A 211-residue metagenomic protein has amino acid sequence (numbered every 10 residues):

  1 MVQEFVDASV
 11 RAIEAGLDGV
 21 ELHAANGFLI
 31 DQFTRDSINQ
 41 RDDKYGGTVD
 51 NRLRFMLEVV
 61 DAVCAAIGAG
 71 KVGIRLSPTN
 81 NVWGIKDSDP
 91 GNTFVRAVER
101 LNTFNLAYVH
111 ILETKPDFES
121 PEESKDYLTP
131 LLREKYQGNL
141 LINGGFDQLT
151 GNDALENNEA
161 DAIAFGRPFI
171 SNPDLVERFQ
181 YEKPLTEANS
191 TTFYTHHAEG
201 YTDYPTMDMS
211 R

Functional and structural regions predicted by a protein language model:
M1-R211: Flavin-dependent oxidoreductase catalytic cores
